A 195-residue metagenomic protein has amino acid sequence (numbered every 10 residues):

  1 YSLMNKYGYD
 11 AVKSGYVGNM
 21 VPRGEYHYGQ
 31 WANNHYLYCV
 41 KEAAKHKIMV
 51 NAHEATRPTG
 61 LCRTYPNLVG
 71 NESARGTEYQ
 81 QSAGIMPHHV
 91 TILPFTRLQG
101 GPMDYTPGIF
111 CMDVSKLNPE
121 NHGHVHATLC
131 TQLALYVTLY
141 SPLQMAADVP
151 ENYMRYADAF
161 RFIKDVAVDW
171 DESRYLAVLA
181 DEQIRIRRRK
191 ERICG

Functional and structural regions predicted by a protein language model:
Y1-G123, T128: Aromatic- and carboxylate-enriched substrate-binding clefts and catalytic-loop regions of carbohydrate-active enzymes
K45, L139-Y140, R189-I193: Short, well-ordered loop/turn elements at secondary-structure boundaries
A55-R57, Q144-M145, E191-I193: Short, glycine-/Ser/Thr-/acidic-enriched flexible segments
C130-L179, R187: Catalytic cores of secreted or luminal carbohydrate-active enzymes
L179-G195: Carbohydrate-binding surface patches
